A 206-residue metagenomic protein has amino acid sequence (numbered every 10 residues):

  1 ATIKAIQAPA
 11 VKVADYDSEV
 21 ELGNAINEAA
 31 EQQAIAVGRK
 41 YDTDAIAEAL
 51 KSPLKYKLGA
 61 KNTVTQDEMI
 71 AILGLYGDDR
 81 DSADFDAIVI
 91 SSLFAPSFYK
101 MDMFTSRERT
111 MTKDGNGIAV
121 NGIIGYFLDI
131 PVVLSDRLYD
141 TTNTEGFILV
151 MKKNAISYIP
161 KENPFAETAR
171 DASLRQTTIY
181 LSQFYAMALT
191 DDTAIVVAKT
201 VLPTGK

Functional and structural regions predicted by a protein language model:
A1-A10, V20, V64, M101-K206: Sequence/fold signature of self-assembling virion shell proteins
V13-A83, K199-K206: Alpha-helical scaffold segments that mediate packing/assembly in large oligomeric complexes
K51-I123: Extended, solvent-exposed, turn-rich assembly/linker loops in the middle of proteins
